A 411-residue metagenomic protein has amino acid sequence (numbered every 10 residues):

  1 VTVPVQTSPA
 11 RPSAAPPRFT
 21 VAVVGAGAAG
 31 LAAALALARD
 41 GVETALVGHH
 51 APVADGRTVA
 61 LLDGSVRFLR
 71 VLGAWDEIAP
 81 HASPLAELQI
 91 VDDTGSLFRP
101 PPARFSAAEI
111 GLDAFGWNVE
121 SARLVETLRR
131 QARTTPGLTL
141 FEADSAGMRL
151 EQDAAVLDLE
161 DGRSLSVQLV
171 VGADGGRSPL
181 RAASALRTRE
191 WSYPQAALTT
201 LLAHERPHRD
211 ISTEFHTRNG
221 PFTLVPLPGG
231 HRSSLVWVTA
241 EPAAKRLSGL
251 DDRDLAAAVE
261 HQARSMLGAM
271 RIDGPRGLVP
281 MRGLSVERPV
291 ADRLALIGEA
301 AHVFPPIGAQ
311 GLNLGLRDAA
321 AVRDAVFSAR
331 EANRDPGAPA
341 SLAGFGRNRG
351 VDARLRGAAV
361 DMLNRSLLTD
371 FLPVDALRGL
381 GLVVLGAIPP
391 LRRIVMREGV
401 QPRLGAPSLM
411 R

Functional and structural regions predicted by a protein language model:
V3, P16-R18, I78-A183, W191-A196: Conserved N-terminal helical subregion
A15-G27: Beta1/beta-strand and adjacent pyrophosphate-binding region of the FAD-binding site in flavoprotein oxidoreductases
G30: N-terminal Rossmann-fold NAD(P) dinucleotide-binding loop
A38-R57: Glycine-rich FAD pyrophosphate-binding loop
V59-P80: N-terminal glycine-rich dinucleotide-binding loop that anchors FAD/FMN and/or NAD(P) in oxidoreductases
L69, A154-R276, M281: Conserved FAD-binding catalytic core of PHBH/FMO-like flavoproteins
A243-G337: FAD/FMN-dependent oxidoreductases across multiple families
D324-R411: C-terminal helical "tail/cap" subdomain of flavin- and related membrane-associated enzymes
